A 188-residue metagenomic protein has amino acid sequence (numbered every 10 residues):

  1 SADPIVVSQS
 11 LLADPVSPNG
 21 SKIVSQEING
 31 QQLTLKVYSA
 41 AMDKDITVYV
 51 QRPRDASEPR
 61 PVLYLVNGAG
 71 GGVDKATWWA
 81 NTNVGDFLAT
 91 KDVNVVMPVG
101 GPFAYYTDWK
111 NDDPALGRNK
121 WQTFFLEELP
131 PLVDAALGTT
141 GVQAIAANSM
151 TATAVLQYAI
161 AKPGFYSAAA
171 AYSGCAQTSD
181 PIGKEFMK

Functional and structural regions predicted by a protein language model:
S1-K188: Non-catalytic cap/lid and distal C-terminal segments of serine-dependent acyl enzymes
